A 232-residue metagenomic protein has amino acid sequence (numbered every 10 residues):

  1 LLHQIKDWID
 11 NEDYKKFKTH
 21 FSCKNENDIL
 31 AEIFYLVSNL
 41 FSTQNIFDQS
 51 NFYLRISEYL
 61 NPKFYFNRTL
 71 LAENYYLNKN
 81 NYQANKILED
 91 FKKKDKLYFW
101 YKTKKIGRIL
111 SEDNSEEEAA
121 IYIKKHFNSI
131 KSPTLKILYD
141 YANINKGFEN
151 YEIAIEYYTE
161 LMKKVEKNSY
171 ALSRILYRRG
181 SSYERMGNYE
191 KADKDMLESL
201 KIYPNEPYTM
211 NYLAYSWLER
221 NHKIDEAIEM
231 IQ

Functional and structural regions predicted by a protein language model:
L2-I5, I33, N67, Y101-K102 (+4 more regions): TPR alpha-solenoid repeat register
K18-I33, E166-S173: TPR-adjacent "capping" and linker segments in tetratricopeptide-repeat scaffold/adaptor proteins
I29-E32, L36, L70, K105 (+3 more regions): "A position-specific structural signal for the A-helix of alpha-solenoid helical repeats
N39, E73, R108, N143 (+2 more regions): Residue-level recognition of tetratricopeptide repeat
Q44, N78, D113, F148 (+2 more regions): Structural motif corresponding to the intra-repeat A-B loop/turn of tetratricopeptide repeats
L54, L88, I123-K124, Y151 (+3 more regions): Hydrophobic/aromatic packing residues within the alpha-helices of TPR/SEL1-like helical repeat arrays
P62, K96-L97, K131-S132, E166 (+2 more regions): Short coil turns that delineate tetratricopeptide repeat
